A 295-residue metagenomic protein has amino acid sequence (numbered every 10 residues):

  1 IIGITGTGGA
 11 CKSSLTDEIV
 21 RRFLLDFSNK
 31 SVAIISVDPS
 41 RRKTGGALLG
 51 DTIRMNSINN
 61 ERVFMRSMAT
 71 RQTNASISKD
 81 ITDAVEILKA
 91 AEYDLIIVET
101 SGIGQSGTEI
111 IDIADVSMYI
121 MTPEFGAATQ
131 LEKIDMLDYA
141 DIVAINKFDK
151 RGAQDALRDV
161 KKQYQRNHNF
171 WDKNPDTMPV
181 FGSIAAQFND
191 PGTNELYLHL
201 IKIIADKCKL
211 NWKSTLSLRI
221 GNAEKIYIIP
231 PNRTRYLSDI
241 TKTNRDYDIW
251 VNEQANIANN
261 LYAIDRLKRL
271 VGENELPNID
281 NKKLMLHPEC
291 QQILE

Functional and structural regions predicted by a protein language model:
I1-G8, F64-A69, V143-F148, F181-S183: Short glycine-rich or small-residue beta-strand-to-loop segments that form or flank ligand, phosphate, metal/Fe-S
I1-L24: Walker A (P-loop) phosphate-binding motif
G3, D38, I81, E99 (+3 more regions): Residue-level signature of catalytic and energy-coupling elements of molecular machines, predominantly ATP/GTP-dependent
I19-S106, I110, V116-I120: Nucleotide-state-sensitive switch-loop elements of NTP-binding domains
R41-G46, T73-S76, T108, A127-A128 (+2 more regions): Switch/connector loops and helix/strand junctions flanking conserved nucleotide-binding motifs in nucleotide-processing
T73, D94-L95, T100-G104, I113-L131 (+1 more regions): Conserved Switch II/interswitch segment of TRAFAC-class P-loop GTPases
I134-S214: Canonical P-loop GTPase G-domain recognition
K202, D206-E295: Extended helical scaffolds that flank P-loop GTPase cores
